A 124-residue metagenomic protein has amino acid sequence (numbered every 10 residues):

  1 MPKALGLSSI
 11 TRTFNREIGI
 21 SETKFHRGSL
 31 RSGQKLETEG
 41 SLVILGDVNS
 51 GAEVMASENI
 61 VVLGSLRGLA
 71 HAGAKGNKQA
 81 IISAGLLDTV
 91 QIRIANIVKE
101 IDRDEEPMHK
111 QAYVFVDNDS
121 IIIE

Functional and structural regions predicted by a protein language model:
M1-L45, N49-G51, R67-E124: Charge-rich, low-hydrophobicity low-complexity segments
V54-M55: Short, highly charged
G64: Active-site glycine- and acidic-residue-rich loops that bind and position anionic ligands or nucleotide-like cofactors
